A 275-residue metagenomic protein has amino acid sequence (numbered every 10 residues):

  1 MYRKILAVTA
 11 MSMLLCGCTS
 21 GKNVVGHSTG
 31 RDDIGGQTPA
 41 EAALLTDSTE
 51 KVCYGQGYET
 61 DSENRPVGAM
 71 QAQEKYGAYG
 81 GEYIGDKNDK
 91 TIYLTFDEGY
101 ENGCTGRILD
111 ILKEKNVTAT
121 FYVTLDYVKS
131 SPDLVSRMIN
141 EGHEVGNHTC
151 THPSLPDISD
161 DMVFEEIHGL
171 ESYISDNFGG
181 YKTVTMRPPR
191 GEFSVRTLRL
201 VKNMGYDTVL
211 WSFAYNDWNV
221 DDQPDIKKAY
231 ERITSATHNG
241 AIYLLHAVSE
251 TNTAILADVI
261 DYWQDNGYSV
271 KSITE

Functional and structural regions predicted by a protein language model:
M1-I92, D110-A119, N239-E275: Terminal accessory/targeting
V8, S130, V135, V145 (+2 more regions): A broad, structure-centric signal for solvent-exposed, well-ordered loop/edge residues that line or flank functional
A42-L45, T183, R190: A short, flexible N-terminal coil/short beta segment enriched in small residues
Y54-P156, M162-S175, K182-T183, S269: Active-site beta->alpha N-cap acidic-glycine motif
F96, V123-D126, N147-T149, P188-R190 (+3 more regions): A cross-domain feature marking catalytic cores of carbohydrate-active enzymes and several ubiquitous metabolic/repair
D97, L112, V145, M186-P189 (+3 more regions): Divalent metal-coordination and catalytic microenvironments
C104, P153-F178, E192-N239, N252-D258: Alpha-helical scaffold elements lining the catalytic groove of polysaccharide deacetylases
